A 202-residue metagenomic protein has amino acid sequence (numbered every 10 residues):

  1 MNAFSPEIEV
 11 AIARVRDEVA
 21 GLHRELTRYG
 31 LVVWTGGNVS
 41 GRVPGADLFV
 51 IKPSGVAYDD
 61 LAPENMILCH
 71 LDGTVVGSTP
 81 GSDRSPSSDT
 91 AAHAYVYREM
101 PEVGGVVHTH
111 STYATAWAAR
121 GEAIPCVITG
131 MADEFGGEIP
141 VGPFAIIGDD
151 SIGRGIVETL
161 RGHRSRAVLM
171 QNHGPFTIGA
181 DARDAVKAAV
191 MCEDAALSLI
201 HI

Functional and structural regions predicted by a protein language model:
M1-I200: Glycine-rich flexible loops
